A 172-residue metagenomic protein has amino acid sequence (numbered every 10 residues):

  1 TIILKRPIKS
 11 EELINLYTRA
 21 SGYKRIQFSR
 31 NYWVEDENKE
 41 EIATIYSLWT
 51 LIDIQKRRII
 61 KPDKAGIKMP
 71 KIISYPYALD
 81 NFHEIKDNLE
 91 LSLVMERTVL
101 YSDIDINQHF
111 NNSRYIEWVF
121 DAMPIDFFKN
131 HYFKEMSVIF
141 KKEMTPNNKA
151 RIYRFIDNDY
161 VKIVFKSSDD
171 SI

Functional and structural regions predicted by a protein language model:
I3-E84, M144-N147, F155-I172: HotDog/MaoC-like acyl-thioester-processing domains
L48-R57, P62-F128: Catalytic strand-loop segment that frames the active site of acyl-thioester-processing enzymes
M95-I172: Acidic/His-leaning functional-site neighborhoods
